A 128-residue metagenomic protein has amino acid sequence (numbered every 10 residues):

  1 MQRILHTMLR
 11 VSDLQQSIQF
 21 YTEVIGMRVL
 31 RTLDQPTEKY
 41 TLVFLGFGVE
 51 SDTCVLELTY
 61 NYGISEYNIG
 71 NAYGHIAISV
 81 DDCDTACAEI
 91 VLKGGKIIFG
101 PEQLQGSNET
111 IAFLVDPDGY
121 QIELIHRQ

Functional and structural regions predicted by a protein language model:
M1-Q16, H75-I76, I125-Q128: N-terminal beta-strand motif that seeds the catalytic metal site of vicinal oxygen chelate
M1-R3, N68-Y73, Q105-G106: Short glycine-enriched loop/turn motifs at secondary-structure junctions
R3, L30-D34, V43-F44, I78 (+1 more regions): Vicinal oxygen chelate
M8-T53: Core segments of cupin and vicinal oxygen chelate
D13-L14, D81-D84: Helix N-cap motif at beta-to-alpha junctions
K39-T41, A72, N108: Exposed loop/turn and edge beta-strand positions of beta-sandwich/beta-sheet ligand-binding modules
E50-C54, G119-I122: Short, charged/polar, Gly/Pro-enriched secondary-structure boundary elements
